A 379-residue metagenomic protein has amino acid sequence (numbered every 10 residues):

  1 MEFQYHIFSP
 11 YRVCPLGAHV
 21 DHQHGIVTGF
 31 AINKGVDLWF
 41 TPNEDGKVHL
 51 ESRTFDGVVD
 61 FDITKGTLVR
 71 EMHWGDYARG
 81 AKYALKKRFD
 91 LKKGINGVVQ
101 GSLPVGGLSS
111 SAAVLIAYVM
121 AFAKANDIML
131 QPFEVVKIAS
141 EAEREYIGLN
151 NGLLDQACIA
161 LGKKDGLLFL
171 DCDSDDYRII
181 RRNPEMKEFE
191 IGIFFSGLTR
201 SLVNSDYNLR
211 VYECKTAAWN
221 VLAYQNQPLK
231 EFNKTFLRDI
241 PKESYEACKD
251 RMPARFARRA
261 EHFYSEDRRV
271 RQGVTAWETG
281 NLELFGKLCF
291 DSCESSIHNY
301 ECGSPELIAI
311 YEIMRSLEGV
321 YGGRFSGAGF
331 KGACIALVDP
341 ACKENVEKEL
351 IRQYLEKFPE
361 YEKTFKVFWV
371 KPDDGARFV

Functional and structural regions predicted by a protein language model:
M1-I26, D60, T64-K65, E71-M186 (+3 more regions): Gly/Ser-rich oxyanion-binding loop with an adjacent helix/lid that shapes the negatively charged ligand pocket
M1-L16, D37-M72, G166-R324, L337-V379: C-terminal nucleotide
H24-A31, R210-V211: Short Gly/aromatic-enriched secondary-structure transition segments
G29-F30, W39-P42, F89: Short, charge-rich binding segments
A113, A333-V338: FabD-like malonyl-/acyl-CoA
F330: Glycine-rich phosphate-binding loop
